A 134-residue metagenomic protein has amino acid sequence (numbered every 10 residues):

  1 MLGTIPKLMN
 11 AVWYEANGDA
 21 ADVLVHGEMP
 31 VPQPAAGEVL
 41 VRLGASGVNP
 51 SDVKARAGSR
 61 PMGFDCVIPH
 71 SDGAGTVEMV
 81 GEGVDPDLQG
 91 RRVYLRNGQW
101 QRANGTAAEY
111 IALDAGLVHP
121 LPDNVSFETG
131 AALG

Functional and structural regions predicted by a protein language model:
I5-V12: Short structural boundary motif marking the start of a folded domain
K7, V25-G27, G73: Short beta-strand or tight-loop elements that sit immediately N-terminal to catalytic metal-binding acidic residues
G18-L24, P50-S51: Short N-terminal binding/cap micro-motifs at the start of the first secondary-structure element
G27, R91, A108-E109, T129: Extracytoplasmic/periplasmic beta-strand context in beta-sandwich domains, especially the cupredoxin/COX2 CuA-binding
P30-G47, A57-R102, L117, P122: Glycine-rich beta-strand-centered segment in the early N-terminal region that forms part of a ligand/cofactor-binding
Q101-A115: A structural motif shared across PLP-dependent enzymes of the aminotransferase-like
V125-G134: A glycine-rich, Thr/Ser-enriched phosphate-binding loop motif common to dinucleotide/cofactor-binding enzymes
